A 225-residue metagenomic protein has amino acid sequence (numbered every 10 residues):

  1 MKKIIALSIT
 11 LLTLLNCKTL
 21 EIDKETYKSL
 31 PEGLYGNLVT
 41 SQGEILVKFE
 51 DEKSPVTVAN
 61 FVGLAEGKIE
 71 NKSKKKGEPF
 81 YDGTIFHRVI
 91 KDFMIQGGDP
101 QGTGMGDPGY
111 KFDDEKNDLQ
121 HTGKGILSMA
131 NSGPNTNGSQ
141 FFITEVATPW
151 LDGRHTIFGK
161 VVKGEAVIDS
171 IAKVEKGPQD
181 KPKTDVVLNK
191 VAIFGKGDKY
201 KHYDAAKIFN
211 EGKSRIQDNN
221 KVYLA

Functional and structural regions predicted by a protein language model:
I4-T13: Sec-dependent N-terminal signal peptides
L15-A225: Cyclophilin-like peptidyl-prolyl cis-trans isomerases
